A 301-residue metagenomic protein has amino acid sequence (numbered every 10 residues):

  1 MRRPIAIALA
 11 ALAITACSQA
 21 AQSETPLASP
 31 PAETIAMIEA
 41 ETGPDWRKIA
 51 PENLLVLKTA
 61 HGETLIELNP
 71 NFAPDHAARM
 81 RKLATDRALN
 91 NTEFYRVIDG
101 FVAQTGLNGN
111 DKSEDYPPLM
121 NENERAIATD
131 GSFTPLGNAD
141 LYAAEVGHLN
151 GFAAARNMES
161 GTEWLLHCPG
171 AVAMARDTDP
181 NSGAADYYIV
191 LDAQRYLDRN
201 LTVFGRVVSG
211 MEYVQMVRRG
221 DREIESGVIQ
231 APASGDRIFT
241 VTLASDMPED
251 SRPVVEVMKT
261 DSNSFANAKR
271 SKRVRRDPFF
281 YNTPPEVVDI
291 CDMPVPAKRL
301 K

Functional and structural regions predicted by a protein language model:
M1-A6: Bacterial N-terminal signal peptides that target proteins for export
I7-A16: Bacterial N-terminal signal peptides
C17-K301: Cyclophilin-like peptidyl-prolyl cis-trans isomerases
